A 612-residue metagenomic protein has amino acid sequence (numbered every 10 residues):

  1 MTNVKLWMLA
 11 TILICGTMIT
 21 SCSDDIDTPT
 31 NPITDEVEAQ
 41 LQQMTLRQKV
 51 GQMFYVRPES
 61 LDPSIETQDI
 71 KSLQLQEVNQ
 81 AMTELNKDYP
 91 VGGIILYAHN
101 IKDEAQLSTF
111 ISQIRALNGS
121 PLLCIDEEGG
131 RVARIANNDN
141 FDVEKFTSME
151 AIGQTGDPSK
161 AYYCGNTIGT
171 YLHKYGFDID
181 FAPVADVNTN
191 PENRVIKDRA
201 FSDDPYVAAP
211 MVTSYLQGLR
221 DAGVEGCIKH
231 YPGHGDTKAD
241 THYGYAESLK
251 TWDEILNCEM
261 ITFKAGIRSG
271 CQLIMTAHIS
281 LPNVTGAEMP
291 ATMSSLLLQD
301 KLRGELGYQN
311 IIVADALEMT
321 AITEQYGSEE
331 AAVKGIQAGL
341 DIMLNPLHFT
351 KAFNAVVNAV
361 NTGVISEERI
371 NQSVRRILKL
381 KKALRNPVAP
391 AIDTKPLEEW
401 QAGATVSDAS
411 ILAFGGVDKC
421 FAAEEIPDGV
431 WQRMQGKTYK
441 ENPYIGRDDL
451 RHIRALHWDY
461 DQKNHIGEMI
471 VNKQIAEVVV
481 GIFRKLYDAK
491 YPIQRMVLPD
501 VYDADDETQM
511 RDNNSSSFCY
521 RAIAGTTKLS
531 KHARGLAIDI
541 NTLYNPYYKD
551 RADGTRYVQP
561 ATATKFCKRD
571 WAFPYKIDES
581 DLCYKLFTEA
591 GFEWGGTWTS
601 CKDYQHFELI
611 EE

Functional and structural regions predicted by a protein language model:
M18-S21: C-terminal motif of bacterial Sec signal peptides marking the signal peptidase cleavage site
S23-L123, E127-N137, P387, K395-T405: N-terminal hydrophobic targeting/anchoring segments and the immediately downstream early-domain regions of hydrolases
Q40-T45, D69-L73, V78-Q80, K102-P121 (+4 more regions): Second-shell residues forming the walls of enzyme active-site clefts
V50-P58, G92-L96, P121-E127, I179-P183 (+6 more regions): Hydrophobic faces of well-ordered beta-strands that scaffold small-molecule active sites in alpha/beta enzyme cores
I101-D103, G129-R131, V187-N190, Y491-S516: Acidic helix-start/capping segments at beta-turn-to-alpha-helix junctions
S148-D157, K197-G218, A246-T262, S516-A533: Acidic, His- and aromatic-enriched active-site or binding-groove loops in soluble protein domains that engage sugars
I445-M510: Active-site acidic/histidine clusters and adjacent loop/turn architecture that either coordinate catalytic ions
I523-L529, R534-E612: Catalytic cores and adjacent binding grooves of peptidoglycan-active enzymes
